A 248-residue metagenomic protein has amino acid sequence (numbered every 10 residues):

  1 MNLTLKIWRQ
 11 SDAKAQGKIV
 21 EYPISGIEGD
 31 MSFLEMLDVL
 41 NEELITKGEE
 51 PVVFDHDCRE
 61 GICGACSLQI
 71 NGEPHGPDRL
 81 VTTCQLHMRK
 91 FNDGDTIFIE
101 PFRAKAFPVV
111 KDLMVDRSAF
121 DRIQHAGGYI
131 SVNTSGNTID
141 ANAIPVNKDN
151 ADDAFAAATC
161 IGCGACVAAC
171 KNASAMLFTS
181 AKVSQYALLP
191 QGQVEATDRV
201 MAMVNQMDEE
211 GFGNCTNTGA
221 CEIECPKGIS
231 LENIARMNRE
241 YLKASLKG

Functional and structural regions predicted by a protein language model:
M1-P23: Eukaryote-biased recognition of intrinsically disordered, low-complexity regulatory segments
W8, S25, I70-G72: Short strand-turn-strand beta-turns centered on an Asx-Gly dipeptide
V20-S32: Short, contiguous acidic and Ser/Thr-rich linear segments
M31-E50, E100-G248: Ferredoxin-type iron-sulfur electron-transfer modules in oxidoreductases and energy-metabolism complexes
V53-A65: Short, structured protein-protein interaction patches enriched in aromatics and acidic/basic residues, typified by
I62, L68-I70, C221: Functionalized membrane-embedded alpha-helices
I70-G94, I99: Glycine-rich phosphate/adenylate-binding loop and adjacent beta-alpha elements of nucleotide- or dinucleotide-binding
